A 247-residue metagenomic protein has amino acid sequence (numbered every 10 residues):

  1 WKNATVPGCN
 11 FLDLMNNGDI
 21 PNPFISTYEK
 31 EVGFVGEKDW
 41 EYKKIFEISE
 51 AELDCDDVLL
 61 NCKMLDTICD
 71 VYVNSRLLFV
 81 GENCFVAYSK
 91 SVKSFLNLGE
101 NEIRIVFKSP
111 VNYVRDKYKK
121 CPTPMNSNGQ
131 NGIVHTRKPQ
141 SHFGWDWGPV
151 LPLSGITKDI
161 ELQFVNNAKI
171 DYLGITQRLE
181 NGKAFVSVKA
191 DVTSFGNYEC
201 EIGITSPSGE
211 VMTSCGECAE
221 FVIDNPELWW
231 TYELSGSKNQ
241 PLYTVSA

Functional and structural regions predicted by a protein language model:
W1-A247: Secreted/periplasmic carbohydrate-active enzymes, especially glycoside hydrolases
